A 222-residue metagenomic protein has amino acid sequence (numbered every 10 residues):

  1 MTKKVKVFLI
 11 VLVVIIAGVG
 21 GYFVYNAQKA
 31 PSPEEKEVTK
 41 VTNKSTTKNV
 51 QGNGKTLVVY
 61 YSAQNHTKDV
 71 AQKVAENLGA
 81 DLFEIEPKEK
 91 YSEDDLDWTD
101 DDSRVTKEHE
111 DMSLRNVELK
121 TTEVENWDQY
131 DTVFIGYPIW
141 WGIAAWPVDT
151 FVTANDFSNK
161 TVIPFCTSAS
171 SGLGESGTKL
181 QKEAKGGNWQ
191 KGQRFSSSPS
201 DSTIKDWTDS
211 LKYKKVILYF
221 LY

Functional and structural regions predicted by a protein language model:
K4-F8, G18-Y222: Active-site-proximal alpha-helix that buttresses catalytic centers in soluble enzyme cores
V11-I15: Hydrophobic alpha-helical membrane-embedded or membrane-associated segments
